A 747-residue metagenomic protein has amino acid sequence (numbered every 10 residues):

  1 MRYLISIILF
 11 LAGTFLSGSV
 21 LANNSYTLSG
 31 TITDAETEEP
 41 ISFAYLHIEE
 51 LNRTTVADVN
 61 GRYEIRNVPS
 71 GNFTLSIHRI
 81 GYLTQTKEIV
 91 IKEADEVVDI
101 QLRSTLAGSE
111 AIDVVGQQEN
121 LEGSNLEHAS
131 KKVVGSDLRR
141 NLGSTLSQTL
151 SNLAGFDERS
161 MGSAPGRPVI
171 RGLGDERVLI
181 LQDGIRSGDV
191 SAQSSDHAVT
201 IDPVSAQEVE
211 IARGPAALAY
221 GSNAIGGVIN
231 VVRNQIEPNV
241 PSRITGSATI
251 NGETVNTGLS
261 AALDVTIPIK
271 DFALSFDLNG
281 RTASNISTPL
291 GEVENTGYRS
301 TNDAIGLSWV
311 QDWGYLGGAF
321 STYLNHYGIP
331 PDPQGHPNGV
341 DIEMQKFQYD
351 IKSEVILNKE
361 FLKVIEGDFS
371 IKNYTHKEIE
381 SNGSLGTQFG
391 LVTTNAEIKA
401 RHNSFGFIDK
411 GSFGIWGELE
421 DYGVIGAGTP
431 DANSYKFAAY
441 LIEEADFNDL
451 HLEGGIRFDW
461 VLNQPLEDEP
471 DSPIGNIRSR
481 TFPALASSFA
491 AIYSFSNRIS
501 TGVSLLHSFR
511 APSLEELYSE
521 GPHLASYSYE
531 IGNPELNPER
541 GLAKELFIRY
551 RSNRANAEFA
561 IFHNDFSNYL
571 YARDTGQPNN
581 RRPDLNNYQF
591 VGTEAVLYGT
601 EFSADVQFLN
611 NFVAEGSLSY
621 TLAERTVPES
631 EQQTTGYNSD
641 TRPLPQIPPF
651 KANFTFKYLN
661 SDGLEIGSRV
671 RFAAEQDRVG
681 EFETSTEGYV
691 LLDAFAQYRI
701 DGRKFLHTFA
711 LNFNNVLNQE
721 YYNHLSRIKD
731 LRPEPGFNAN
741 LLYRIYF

Functional and structural regions predicted by a protein language model:
T27, T254-T282, E292-H326, D341-N358 (+5 more regions): Transmembrane beta-barrel wall of Gram-negative outer-membrane proteins
T33, H47-E49, H78-Y82, K92-R139 (+2 more regions): Short, acidic, small-residue-rich periplasmic hinge/interaction motif at the N-terminus of Gram-negative outer-membrane
R186-P215: Short acidic/polar hinge/loop motifs at secondary-structure boundaries that mediate gating or recognition
S205-E208, R213, L218-P289, T296-D303: Outer-membrane beta-barrel translocator/receptor signature
A283-L290, E294-S300, G314-I365, I371-T393 (+2 more regions): Flexible loop and strand-edge segments within Gram-negative outer membrane beta-barrel domains
T301, S308-D312, I356, E444 (+5 more regions): Conserved C-terminal beta-signal and adjacent last beta-strands/turns of outer-membrane beta-barrel proteins
G335-F361, I477-S494, S500, H507-F566 (+3 more regions): Outer-membrane beta-barrel signature, preferentially recognizing the C-terminal barrel domain of Gram-negative
N448, H563-D565, Y588-Q676: Gram-negative outer-membrane beta-barrel transporters
